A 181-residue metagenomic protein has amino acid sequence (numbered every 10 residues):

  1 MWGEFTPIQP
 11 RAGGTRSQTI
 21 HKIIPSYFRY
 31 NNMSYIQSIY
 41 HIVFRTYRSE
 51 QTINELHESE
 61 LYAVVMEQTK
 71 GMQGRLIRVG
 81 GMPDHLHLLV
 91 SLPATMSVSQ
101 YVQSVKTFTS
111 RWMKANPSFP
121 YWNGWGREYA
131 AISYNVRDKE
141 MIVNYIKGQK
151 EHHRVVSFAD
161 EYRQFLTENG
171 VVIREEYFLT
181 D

Functional and structural regions predicted by a protein language model:
W2-D181: Basic nucleic-acid-binding interfaces
